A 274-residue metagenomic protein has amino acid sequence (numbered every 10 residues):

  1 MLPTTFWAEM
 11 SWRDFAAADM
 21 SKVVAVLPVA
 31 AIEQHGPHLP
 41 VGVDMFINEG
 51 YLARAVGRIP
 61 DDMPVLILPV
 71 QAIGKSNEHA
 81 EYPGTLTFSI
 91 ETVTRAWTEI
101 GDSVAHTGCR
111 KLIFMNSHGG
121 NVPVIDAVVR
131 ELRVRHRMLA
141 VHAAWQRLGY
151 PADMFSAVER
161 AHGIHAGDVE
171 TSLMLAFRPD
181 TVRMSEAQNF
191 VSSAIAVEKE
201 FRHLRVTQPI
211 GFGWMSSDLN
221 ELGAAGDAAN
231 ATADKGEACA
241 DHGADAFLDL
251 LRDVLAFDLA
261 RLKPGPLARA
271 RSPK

Functional and structural regions predicted by a protein language model:
M1-K111, G119-K274: Extended, histidine- and acidic-residue-enriched regions that form the cofactor-binding/catalytic faces
F114: Conserved SAM-binding loop
